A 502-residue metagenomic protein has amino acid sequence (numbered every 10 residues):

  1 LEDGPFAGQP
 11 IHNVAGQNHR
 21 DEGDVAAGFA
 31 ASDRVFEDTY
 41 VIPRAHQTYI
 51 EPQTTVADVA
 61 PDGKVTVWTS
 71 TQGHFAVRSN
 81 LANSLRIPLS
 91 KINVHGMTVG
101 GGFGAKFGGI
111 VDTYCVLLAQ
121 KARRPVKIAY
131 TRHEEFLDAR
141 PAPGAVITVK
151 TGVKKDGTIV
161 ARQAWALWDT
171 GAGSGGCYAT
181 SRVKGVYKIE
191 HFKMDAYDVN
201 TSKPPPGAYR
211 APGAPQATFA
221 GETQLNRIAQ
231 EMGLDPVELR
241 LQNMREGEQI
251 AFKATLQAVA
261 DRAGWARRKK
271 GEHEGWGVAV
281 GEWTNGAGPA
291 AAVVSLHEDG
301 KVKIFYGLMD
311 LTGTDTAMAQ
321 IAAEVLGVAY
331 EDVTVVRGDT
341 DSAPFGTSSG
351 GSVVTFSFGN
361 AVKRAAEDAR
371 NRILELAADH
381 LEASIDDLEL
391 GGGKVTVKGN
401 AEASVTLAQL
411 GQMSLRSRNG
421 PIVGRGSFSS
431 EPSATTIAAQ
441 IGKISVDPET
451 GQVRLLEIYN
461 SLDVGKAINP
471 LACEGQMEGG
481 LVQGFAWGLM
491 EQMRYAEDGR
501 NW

Functional and structural regions predicted by a protein language model:
L1-L462, R494-E497, W502: Structural alpha/beta core scaffold segments of enzyme domains
G465-N469: Cytochrome P450 core scaffold surrounding the K-helix E-X-X-R motif and the conserved "meander" helix-loop region
L471-G475: Short Gly/aromatic-enriched secondary-structure transition segments
